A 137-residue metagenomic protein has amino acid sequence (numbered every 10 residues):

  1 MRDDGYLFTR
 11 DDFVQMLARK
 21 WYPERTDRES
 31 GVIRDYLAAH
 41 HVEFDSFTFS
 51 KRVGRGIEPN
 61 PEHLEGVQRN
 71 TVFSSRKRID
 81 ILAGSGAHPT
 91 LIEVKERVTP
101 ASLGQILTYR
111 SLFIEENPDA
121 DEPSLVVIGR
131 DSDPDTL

Functional and structural regions predicted by a protein language model:
M1-L137: Charged, terminal alpha-helix-loop-beta segments that serve as non-catalytic nucleic-acid engagement and/or assembly
